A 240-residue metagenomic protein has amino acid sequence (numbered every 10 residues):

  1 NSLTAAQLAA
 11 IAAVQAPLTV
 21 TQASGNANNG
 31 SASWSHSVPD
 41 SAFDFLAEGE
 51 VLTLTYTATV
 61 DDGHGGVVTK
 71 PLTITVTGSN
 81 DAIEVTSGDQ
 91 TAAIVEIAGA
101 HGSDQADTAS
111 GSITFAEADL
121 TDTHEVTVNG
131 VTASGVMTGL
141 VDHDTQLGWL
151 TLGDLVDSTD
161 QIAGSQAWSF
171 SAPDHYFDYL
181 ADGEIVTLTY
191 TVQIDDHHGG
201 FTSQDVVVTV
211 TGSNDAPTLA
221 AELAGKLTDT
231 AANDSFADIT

Functional and structural regions predicted by a protein language model:
N1-Q15, E84-W149, T218-T240: Extracellular ectodomain surface segments
T4-V76, T138-V210, T230-N233: Acidic, turn/loop-rich segments in luminal/extracellular domains of secretory-pathway and cell-surface proteins
D40-F43, A82, T91, D174-F177 (+2 more regions): Generic secondary-structure boundary/loop-capping signal
D61, I83-S87, D195, G199 (+1 more regions): Intrinsic low-complexity, repeat-rich intrinsically disordered segments enriched in small/flexible residues
V68, D81, D122, T202 (+1 more regions): Residue-level signal for beta-strand positions within conserved beta-sheet cores that form or flank
T75-A82, D119, T209-A216: Extracellular interdomain linker/stem segments of modular secreted and single-pass surface proteins
